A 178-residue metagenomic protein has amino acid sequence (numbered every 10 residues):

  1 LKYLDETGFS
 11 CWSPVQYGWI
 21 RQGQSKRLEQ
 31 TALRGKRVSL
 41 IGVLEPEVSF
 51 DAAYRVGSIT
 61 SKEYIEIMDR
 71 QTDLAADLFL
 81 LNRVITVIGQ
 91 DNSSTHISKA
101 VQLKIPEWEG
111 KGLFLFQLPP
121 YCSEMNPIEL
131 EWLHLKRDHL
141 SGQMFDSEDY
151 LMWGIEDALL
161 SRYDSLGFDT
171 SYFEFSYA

Functional and structural regions predicted by a protein language model:
L1, I128-A178: C-terminal anion-handling pockets and recognition modules
L1-Q71, A178: Extended, low-complexity cationic-aromatic segments
K2-L4, T86-N92, F116-P119, Y172-S176: Short beta-strand segments
L4-G8, G42, M68, I88-N92 (+2 more regions): Short, conserved catalytic/metal-binding motifs centered on acidic residues
K26-L33, W108-L130, M144: RNase H-like polynucleotidyl transferase catalytic core
I65-V87: Short, basic/hydrophobic alpha-helical segments
D91-N92, K99, L115-D138, D149-L151: RNase H-like two-metal-ion nuclease catalytic core shared by retroviral integrases and related mobile-element nucleases
K99-E109: Short, aromatic/basic amphipathic alpha-helical patches
